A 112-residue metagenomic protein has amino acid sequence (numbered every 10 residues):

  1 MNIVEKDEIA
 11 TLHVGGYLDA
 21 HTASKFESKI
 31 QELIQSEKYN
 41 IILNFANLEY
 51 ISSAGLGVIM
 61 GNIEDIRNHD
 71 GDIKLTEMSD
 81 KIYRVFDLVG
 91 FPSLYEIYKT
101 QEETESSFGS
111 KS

Functional and structural regions predicted by a protein language model:
M1-H13: Short beta-strand/loop segment at the start of cytosolic alpha/beta domains
E8, D80, E102: Residues that form or immediately flank small-molecule/cofactor binding pockets and catalytic motifs
H13-V14, N44: A secondary-structure boundary/capping signal
A20-Y95: Amphipathic alpha-helical interaction surfaces in cytosolic regulatory modules
A23, Q101-E102: Residues at or immediately preceding the N-termini of alpha-helices
E96-T100: Short acidic-hydrophobic, aromatic-tinged amphipathic segments that line or gate anion-handling sites
E102-S112: A charged, well-structured terminal subsegment
